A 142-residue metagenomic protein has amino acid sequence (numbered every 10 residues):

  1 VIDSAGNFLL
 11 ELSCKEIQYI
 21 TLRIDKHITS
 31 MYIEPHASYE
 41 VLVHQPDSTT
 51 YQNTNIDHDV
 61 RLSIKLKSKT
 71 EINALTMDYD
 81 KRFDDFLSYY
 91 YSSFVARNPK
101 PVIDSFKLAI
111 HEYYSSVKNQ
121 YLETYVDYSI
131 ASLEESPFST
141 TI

Functional and structural regions predicted by a protein language model:
V1-T141: A non-transmembrane, solvent-exposed segment enriched in polar/low-complexity residues
